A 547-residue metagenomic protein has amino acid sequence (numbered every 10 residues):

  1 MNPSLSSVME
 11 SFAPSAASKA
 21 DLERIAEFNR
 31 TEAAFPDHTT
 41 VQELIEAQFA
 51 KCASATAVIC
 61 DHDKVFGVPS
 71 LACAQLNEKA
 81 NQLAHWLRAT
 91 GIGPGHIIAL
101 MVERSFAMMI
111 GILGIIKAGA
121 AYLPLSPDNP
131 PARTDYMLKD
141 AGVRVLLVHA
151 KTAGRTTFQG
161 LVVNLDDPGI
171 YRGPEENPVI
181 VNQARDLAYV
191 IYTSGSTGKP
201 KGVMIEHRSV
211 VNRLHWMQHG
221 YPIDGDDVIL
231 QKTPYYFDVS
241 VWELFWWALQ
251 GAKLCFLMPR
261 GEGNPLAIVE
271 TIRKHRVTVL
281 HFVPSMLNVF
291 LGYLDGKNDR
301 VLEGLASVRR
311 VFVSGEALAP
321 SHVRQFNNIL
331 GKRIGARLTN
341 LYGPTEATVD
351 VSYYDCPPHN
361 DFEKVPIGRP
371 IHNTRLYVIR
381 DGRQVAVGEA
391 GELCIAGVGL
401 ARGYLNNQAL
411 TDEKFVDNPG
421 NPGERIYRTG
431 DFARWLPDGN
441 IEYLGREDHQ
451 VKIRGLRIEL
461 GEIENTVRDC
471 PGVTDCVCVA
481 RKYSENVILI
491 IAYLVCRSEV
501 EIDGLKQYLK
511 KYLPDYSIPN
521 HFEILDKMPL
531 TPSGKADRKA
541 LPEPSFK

Functional and structural regions predicted by a protein language model:
N2-I191, I205-H207, N212, A319-V323 (+2 more regions): AMP-binding/adenylate-forming domain of the ANL superfamily
S7, S18-F28, A84-H85, V145-I180 (+3 more regions): AMP-dependent adenylate-forming
Q48, V58, G111, L280 (+3 more regions): Short beta-strand motif preference
A50, Q325-N327, G504, Y508-K510: Structural alpha-helical segments in enzyme catalytic/regulatory domains
K64, V102, Y236, P344-T345 (+2 more regions): A short beta-turn/loop motif at secondary-structure boundaries
A99-M101, V145-L147, V279-H281, F312 (+1 more regions): Structural motif
F106-L113, A120-K139, G173-V387, E392-A401 (+6 more regions): Motif- and composition-driven signal specific to adenylation
